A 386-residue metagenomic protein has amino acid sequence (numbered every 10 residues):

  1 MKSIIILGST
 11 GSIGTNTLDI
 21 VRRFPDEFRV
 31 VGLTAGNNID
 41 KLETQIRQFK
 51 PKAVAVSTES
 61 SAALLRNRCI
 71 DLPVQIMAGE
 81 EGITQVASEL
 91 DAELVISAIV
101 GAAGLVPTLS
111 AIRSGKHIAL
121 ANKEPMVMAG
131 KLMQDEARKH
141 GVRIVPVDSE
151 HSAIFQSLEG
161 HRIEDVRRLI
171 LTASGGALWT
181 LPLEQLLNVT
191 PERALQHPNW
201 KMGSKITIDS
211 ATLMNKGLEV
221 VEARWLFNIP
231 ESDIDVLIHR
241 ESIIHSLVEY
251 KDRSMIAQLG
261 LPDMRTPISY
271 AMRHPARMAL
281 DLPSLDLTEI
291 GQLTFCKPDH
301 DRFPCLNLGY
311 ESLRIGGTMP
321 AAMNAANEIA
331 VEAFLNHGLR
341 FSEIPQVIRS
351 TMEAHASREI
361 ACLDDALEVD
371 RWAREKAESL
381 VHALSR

Functional and structural regions predicted by a protein language model:
M1-R386: Catalytic, metal-anchored helix/loop core of enzyme active sites in primary metabolism
